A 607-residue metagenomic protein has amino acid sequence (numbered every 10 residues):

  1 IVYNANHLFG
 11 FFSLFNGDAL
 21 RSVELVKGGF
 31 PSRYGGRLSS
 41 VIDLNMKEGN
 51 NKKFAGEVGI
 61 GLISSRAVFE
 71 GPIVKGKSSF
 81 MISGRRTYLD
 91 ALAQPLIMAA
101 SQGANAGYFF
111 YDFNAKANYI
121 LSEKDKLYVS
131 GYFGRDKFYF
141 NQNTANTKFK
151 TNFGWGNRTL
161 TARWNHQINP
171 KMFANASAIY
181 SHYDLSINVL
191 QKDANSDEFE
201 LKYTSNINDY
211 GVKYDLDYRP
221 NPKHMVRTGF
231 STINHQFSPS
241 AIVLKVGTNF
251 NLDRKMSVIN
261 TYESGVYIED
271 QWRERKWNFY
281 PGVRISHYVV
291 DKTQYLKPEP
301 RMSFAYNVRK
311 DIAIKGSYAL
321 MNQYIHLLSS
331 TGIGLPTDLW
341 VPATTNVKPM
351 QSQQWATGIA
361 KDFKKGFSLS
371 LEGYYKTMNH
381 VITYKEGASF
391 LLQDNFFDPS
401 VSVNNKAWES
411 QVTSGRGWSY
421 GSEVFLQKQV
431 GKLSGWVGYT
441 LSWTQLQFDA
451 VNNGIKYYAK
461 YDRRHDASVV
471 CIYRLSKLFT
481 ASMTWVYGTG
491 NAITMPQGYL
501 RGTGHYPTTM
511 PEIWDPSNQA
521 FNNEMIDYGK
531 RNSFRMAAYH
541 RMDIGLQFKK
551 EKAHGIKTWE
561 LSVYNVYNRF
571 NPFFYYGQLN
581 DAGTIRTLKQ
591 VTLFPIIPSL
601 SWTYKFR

Functional and structural regions predicted by a protein language model:
V2-L25: Short acidic/polar hinge/loop motifs at secondary-structure boundaries that mediate gating or recognition
F9-S13, G28, R33-A55, A67: N-terminal periplasmic accessory domains that precede and gate Gram-negative outer-membrane beta-barrel machines
G56-L62, I82-Y88, V129-R135, A176-H182 (+8 more regions): Transmembrane beta-barrel strands of outer-membrane/channel proteins
G61-R86, A100-K137, N152-Y180, P220-K223: Transmembrane beta-barrel wall of Gram-negative outer-membrane proteins
K137, D184, S238-V246, K292 (+4 more regions): Surface-exposed extracellular loop regions of Gram-negative outer-membrane beta-barrel proteins, predominantly
F149-Q167, K255-T261, N322-N379, F397-E423 (+4 more regions): Outer-membrane beta-barrel signature, preferentially recognizing the C-terminal barrel domain of Gram-negative
Y375-T377, F396-F397, S402-M495: Gram-negative outer-membrane beta-barrel transporters
N379, L478, Y487-N523, R535-D543 (+1 more regions): C-terminal beta-signal and adjacent terminal beta-strands/loops of Gram-negative outer-membrane beta-barrel proteins
